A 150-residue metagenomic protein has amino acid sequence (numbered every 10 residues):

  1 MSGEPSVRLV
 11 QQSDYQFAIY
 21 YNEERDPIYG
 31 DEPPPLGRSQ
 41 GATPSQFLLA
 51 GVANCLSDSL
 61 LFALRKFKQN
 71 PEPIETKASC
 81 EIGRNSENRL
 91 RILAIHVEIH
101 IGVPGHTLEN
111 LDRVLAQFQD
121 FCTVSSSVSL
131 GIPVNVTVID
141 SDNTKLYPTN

Functional and structural regions predicted by a protein language model:
M1-A50, L61-N150: Extended beta-strand/beta-hairpin segments
C55-L56: Alpha-helical metal-binding/catalytic segments enriched in His/Glu/Asp
